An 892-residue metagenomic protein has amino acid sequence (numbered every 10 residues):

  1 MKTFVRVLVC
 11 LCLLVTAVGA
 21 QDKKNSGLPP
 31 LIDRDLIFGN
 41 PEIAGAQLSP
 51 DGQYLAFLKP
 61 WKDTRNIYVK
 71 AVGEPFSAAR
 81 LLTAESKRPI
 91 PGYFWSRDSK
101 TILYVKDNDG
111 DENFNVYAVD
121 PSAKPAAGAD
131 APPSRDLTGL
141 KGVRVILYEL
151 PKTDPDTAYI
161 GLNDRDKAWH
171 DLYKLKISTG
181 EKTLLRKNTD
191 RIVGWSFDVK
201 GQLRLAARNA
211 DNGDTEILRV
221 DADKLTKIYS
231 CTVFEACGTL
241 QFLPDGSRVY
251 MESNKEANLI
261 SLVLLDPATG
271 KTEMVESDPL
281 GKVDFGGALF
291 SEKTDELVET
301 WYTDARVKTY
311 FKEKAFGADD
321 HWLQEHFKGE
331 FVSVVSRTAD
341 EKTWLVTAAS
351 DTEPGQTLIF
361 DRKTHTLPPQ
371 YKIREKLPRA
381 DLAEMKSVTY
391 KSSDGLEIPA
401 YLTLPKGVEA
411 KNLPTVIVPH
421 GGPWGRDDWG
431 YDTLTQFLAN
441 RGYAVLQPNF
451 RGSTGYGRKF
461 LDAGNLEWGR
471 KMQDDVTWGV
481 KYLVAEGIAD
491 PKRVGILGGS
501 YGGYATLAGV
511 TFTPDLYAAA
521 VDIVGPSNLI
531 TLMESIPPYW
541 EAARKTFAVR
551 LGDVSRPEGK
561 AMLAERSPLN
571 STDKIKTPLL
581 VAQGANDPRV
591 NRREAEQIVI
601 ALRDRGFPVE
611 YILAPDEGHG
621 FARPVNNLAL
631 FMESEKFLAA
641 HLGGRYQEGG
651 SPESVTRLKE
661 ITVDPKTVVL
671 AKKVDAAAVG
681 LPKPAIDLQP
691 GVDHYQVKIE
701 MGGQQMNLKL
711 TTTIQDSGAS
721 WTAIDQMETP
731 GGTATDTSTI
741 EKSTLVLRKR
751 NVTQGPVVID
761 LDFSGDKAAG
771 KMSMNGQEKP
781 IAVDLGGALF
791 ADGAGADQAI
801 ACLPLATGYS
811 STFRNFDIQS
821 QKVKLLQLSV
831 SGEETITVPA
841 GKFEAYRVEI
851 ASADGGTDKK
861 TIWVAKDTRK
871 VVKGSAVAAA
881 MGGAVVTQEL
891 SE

Functional and structural regions predicted by a protein language model:
V7-T16: Bacterial N-terminal signal peptides
K24-W61, N66: Mature N-terminal segment immediately following signal peptide/propeptide cleavage in secreted/periplasmic
N40-I43, K62-I67, E85-I90, D98-P399 (+3 more regions): Peripheral, non-catalytic segments that deliver or gate enzyme domains
F57-A84: Beta-propeller domains
K411-G421: Short beta-strand element of the alpha/beta-hydrolase
T415, A439-N449, E610: A fold-wide structural signal in alpha/beta-hydrolase
P448-A676: Active-site-proximal cap/loop segments of hydrolase catalytic domains
A677-A769, M774, T807-E892: Acidic, serine/threonine-rich low-complexity disordered tracts
